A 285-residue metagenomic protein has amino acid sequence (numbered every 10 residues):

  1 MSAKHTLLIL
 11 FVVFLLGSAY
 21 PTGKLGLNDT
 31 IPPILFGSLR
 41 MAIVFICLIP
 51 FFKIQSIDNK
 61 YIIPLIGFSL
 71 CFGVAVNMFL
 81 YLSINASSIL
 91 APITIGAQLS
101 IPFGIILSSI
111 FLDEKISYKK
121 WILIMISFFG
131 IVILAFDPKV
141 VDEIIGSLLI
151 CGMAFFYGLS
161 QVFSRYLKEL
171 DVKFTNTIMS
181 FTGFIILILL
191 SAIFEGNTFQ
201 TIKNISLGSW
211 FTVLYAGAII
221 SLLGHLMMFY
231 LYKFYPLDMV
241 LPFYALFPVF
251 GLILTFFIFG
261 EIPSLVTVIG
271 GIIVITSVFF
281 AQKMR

Functional and structural regions predicted by a protein language model:
M1-L35, K139-Y166, L189, L254: Glycine-/small-residue-enriched transmembrane alpha-helix faces in small-molecule transporters and effluxers
H5-L8, I34-P50, G67, M125-I126 (+3 more regions): Hydrophobic alpha-helical transmembrane segments of multi-pass integral membrane proteins, especially transporters
F14-G17, P21, L70-V74, M78 (+7 more regions): Hydrophobic/small/kink-forming positions within alpha-helical transmembrane segments of polytopic membrane proteins
L15, A19-Y20, I49-A97, I133 (+1 more regions): Specific transmembrane alpha-helical segments of multi-pass solute transporters/efflux pumps, especially DMT/EamA
P21-T30, L82-A86, I133-I145, F194-T212 (+1 more regions): Membrane-interface helix termini and inter-helical loops of multi-pass transporters
L35-I43, F72, L82-K115, M153 (+1 more regions): Specific alpha-helical transmembrane segments that line the substrate/conduction pathway and gating interfaces
L39, N77, P92-L99, F163-I185 (+1 more regions): Helix-helix packing/entry segments at the starts of transmembrane helices
L48, K119-F136, A245, L254 (+1 more regions): Hydrophobic transmembrane alpha-helices of multi-pass small-molecule transport proteins
